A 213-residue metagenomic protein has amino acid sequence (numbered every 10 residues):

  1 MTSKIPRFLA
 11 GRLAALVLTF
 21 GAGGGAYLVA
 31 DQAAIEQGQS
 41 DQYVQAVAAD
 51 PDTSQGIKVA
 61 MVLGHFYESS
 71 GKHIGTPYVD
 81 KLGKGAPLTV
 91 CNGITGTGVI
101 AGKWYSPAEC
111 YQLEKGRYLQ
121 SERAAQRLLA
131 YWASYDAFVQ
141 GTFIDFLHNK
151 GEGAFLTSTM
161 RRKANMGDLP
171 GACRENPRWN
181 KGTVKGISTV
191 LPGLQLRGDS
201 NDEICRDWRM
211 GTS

Functional and structural regions predicted by a protein language model:
T2-G21, G25-P51, V59, F66-K72 (+4 more regions): Long, amphipathic alpha-helical surface segments
A60, K84-A86, V139: Residues that flank catalytic or metal-binding motifs in active/ligand-binding sites
V62-L63, T89-C91, T142-L147, G171-A172: Structural recognition of the beta-strand scaffold that forms the well-ordered cores of secreted hydrolase catalytic
S69-P87, Y131-Y135, G151-A154, M160: Catalytic glycan-binding domains that act on GlcNAc-containing polysaccharides
T76-G83, V90, G193-S200: Extended, compositionally biased low-complexity polar/Lys-Gly-rich tracts and adjacent boundary/linker regions are
V79-K103: Substrate-binding/active-site groove segments that recognize and process beta-1,4-linked N-acetyl-hexosamine
G102-S158: Mid-length scaffold segments of soluble, non-membrane domains
